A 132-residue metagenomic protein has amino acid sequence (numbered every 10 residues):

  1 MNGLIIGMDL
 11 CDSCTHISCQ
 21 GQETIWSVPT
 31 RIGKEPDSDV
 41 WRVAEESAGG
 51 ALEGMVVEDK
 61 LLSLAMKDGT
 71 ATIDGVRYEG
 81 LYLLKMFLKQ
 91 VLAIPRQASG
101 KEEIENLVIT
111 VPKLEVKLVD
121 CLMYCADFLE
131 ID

Functional and structural regions predicted by a protein language model:
M1-T72, D127, D132: Early-domain small/polar-rich strand-loop-helix modules and first-structured segments of the mature chain
G3, E103-L107, L122: Residue-level recognition of the N-termini of beta-strands and the immediately preceding loop/turn
C11-C14, V111-L118: Gly/Ser/Thr-rich loops at beta-strand to alpha-helix junctions that form or flank small-molecule/cofactor-binding
E53, V76-F87, L114: Catalytic cores of large soluble enzymes that bind and process phosphate-bearing ligands
K67-E79, E105-V108: Short hinge/gating elements
L83-S99: Phosphate/ATP-binding catalytic cores across multiple sugar-kinase/actin-like superfamilies, primarily ASKHA
R96, G100-K113: Short glycine-rich phosphate-binding loop at a beta-alpha junction
V116-I131: Short, low-complexity, polybasic intrinsically disordered segments
